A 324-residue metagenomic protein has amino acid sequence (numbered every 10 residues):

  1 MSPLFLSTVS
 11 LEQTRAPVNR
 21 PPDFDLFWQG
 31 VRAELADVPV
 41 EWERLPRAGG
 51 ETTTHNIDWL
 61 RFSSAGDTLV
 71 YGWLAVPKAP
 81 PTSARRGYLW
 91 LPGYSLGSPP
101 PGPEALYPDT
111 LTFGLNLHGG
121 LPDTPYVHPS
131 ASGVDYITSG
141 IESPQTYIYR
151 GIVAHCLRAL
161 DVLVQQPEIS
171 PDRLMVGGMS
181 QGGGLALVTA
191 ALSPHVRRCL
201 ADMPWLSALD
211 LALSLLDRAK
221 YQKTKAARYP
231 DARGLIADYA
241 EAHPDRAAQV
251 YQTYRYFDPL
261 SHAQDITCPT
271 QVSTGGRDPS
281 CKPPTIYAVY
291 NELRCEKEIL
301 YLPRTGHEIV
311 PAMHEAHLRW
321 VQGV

Functional and structural regions predicted by a protein language model:
M1-H55: N-terminal targeting or regulatory segments adjacent to alpha/beta-hydrolase or S9 domains
E34-S83: N-terminal cap/lid segment of alpha/beta-hydrolase-fold proteins
P99, P103-L106, T110-A154: Cap/lid segment of the alpha/beta-hydrolase catalytic domain
T138-S180: Gly/Ser-rich "nucleophile elbow"/oxyanion-hole loop immediately N-terminal to the catalytic nucleophile in hydrolases
V188-H243, Y301: Hydrolase active-site cap/lid region
D265-I266, V272-T274: Short beta-strand/loop motif that positions the catalytic acidic residue of the alpha/beta-hydrolase fold
G276-C281, H307-E308: Acidic catalytic loop of the alpha/beta-hydrolase fold
E296-H317: Histidine-bearing beta->alpha loop at or near hydrolase active sites
